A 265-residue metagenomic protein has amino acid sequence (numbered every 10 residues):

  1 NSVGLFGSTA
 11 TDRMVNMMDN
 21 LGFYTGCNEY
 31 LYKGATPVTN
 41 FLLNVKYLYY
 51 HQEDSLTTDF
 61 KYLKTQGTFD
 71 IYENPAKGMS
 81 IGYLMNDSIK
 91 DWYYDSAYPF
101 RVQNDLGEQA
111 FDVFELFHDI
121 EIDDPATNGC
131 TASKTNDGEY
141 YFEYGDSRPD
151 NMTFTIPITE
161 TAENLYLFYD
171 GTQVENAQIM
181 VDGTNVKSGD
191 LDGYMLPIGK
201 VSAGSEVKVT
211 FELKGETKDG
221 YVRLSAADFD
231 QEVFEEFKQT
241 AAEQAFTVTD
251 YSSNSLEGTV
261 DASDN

Functional and structural regions predicted by a protein language model:
N1-N265: Soluble catalytic regions of membrane-associated enzymes that act on cell-envelope and secretory-pathway components
